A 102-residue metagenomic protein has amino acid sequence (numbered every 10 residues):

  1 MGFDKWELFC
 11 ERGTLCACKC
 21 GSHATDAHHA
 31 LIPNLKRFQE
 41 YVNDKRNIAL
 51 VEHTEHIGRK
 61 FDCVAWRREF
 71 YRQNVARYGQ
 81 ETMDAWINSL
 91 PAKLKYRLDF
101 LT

Functional and structural regions predicted by a protein language model:
M1-L15, V42: Short, charged surface segments at domain edges that flank catalytic/cofactor-binding sites
G2-L8, R37, E69, D99: Intrinsic disorder/low-structure terminal segments
A17-L50, R59: Histidine-centered nuclease catalytic patch
V42-N47, H53-T102: A detector for short metal-coordination/catalytic motifs
